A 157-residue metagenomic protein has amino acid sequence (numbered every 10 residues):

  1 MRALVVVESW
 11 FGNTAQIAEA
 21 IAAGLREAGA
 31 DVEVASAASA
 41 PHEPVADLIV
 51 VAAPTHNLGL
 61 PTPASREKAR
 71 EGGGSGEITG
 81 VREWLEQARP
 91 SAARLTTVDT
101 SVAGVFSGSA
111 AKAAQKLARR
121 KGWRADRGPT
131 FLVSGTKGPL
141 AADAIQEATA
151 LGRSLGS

Functional and structural regions predicted by a protein language model:
R2-A30: N-terminal beta1-alpha1 ligand-phosphate binding loop
A3, G29-E33, L95, A125-D126: Hydrophobic anchor at the start of a short beta-strand that flanks the dinucleotide cofactor-binding loop
F11, T100-V105, V133-T136: Short histidine/acidic/glycine/proline-rich micro-motifs that form metal- and phosphate-coordinating active-site loops
E19, A23, E27, K116 (+2 more regions): Short, well-ordered alpha-helices that flank and scaffold nucleotide-derived cofactor binding pockets
A20, E83, A113, E147-S154: Alpha-helical elements of Rossmann-like donor-binding domains used by nucleotide-donor carbohydrate transfer enzymes
S36-K121: Helix-loop-strand module that forms the ligand-binding subsite of alpha/beta enzymes
R124-S157: Glycine-rich phosphate/pyrophosphate-binding loop and the adjoining helix
